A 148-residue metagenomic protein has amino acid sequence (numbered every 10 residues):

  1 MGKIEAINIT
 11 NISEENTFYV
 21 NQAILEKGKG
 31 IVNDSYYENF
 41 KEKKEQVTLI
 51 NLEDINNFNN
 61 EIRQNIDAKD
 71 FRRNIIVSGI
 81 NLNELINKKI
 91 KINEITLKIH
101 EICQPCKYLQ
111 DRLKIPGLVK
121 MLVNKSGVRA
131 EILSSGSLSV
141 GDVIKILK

Functional and structural regions predicted by a protein language model:
M1-K148: Metal-cofactor-dependent catalytic cores
